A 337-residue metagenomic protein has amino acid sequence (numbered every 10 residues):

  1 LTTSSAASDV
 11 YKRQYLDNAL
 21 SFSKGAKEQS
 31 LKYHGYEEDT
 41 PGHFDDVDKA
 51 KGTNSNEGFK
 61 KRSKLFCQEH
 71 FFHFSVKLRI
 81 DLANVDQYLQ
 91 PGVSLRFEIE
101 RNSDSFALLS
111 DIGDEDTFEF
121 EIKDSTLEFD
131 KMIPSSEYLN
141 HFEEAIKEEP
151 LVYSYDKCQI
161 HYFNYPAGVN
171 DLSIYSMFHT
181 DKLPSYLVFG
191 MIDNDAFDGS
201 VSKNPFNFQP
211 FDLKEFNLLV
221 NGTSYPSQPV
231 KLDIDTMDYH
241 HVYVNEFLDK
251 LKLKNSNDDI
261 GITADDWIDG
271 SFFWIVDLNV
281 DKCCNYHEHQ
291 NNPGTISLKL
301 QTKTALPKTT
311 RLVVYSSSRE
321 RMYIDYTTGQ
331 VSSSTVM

Functional and structural regions predicted by a protein language model:
L1, L127, F216-L218: Extracellular beta-strand elements of beta-rich domains used for carbohydrate recognition/degradation or cell-matrix
T2-A7, Y11: Single conserved hydrophobic/aromatic residue that forms the stacking wall/gate of nucleotide- or nucleobase-binding
V10, I112-E115, L232-D235: Short secondary-structure boundary/capping segments
N18-K77, T236-K282: Extended, solvent-exposed segments with strong compositional bias
Y33, T40-F74, L82-I192, V331-S334: Flexible, low-complexity coil/linker segments
A167-T328: Extended, compositionally biased non-globular segments
K231-L232, T335-M337: Short, intrinsically disordered N-terminal pre-domain segments
